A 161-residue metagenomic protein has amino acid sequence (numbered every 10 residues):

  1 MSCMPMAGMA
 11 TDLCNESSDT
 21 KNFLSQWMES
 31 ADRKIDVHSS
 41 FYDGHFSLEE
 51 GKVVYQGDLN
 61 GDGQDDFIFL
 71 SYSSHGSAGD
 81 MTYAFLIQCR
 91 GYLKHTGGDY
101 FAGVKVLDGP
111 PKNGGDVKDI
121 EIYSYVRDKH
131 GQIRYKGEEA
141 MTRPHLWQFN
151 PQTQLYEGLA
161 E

Functional and structural regions predicted by a protein language model:
S2-C3, G8-A31, L107-E161: Acidic, small-residue rich beta-repeat scaffolds with periodic aromatic anchors
M9-Q64, I68: Flexible low-complexity loop/turn motifs enriched in small/helix-breaking residues
D43-V53, G98-G109: Repeat-based blade/solenoid architectures
Q56, Y72-H75, G91: Short beta-turn/strand-loop junction motif enriched in small, turn-promoting residues
N60-Y72, N113-Y123: Acidic/hydrophobic-patterned starts of short beta strands in beta-sheet-rich repeat architectures
Q64, I68-F69, G79-Y83, E139-P144: Short, surface-exposed coil-to-beta transition loops
S73-G76, R127-K129: Short glycine/acidic-enriched loop and turn motifs that connect beta-strands
M81-V104: Extracellular C-terminal loop/segment signatures of secreted glycoproteins
